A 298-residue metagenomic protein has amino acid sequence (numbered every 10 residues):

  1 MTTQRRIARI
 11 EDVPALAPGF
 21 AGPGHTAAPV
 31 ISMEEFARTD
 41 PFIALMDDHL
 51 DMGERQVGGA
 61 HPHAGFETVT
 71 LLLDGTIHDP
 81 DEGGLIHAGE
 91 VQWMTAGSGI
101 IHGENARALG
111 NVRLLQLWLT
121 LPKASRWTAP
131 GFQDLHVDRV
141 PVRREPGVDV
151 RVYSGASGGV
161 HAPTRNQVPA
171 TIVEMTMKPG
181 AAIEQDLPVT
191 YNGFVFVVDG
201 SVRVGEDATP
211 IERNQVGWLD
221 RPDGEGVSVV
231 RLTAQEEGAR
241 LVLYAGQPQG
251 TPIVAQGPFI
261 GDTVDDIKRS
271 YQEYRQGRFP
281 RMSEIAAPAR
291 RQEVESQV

Functional and structural regions predicted by a protein language model:
M1-V298: Jelly-roll (double-stranded beta-helix
